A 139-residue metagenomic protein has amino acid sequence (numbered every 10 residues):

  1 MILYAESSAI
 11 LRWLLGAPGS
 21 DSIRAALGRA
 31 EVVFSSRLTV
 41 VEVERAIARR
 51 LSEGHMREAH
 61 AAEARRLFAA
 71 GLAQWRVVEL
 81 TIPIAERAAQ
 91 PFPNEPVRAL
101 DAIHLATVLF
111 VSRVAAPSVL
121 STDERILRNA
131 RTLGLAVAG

Functional and structural regions predicted by a protein language model:
M1, A30-V33, Q74-R76, R113-S118: Short active-site oxyanion
M1-V41, R50-E63: Short, well-structured N-terminal submotif of metal-dependent ribonuclease cores
I2, L105-A106, F110-G139: Acidic, PIN/NYN-like endoribonuclease modules and their adjacent C-terminal/linker elements
A5, S35, E79, A99-A102 (+1 more regions): Short beta-strand scaffold positions
P18-D21, A25, R49-S52, A59 (+4 more regions): Noncatalytic, solvent-exposed loop/strand surfaces of beta-propeller-type extracellular/periplasmic domains
S20, V40-E44, A85, L105 (+1 more regions): Alpha-helix N-cap/helix-start and coil->helix boundary motif
V40, R66-E95, A102-A106: Acidic catalytic patch
E44-A48, L109: Short, amphipathic alpha-helical segments that act as regulatory/interfacial helices in nucleotide-processing proteins
